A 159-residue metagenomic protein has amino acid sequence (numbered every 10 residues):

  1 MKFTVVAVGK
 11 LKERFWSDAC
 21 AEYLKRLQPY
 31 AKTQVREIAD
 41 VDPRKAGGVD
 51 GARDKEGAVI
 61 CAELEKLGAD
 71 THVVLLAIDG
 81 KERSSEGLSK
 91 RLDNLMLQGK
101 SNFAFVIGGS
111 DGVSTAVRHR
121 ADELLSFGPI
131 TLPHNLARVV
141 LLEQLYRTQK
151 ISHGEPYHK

Functional and structural regions predicted by a protein language model:
M1-L27: N-terminal beta1-alpha1 ligand-phosphate binding loop
V6, Q34-R36: General small-molecule cofactor/ligand-binding pocket signal
L11, I78-K81, G109-G112: Short glycine-rich anion-binding loops that position phosphate/pyrophosphate groups of nucleotides and phosphorylated
S17, A21-L24, G57-A58, E63 (+1 more regions): Short, surface-exposed alpha-helical segments at coil->helix boundaries
A39-F103: S-adenosyl-L-methionine/SAH cofactor-binding core of RNA-modifying enzymes
L97-V106, G128-L136: Short, acidic/small-residue loops that bind anionic groups at enzyme active sites
D111, T115-K159: Structured adenosyl-cofactor binding patch, chiefly the S-adenosyl-L-methionine
